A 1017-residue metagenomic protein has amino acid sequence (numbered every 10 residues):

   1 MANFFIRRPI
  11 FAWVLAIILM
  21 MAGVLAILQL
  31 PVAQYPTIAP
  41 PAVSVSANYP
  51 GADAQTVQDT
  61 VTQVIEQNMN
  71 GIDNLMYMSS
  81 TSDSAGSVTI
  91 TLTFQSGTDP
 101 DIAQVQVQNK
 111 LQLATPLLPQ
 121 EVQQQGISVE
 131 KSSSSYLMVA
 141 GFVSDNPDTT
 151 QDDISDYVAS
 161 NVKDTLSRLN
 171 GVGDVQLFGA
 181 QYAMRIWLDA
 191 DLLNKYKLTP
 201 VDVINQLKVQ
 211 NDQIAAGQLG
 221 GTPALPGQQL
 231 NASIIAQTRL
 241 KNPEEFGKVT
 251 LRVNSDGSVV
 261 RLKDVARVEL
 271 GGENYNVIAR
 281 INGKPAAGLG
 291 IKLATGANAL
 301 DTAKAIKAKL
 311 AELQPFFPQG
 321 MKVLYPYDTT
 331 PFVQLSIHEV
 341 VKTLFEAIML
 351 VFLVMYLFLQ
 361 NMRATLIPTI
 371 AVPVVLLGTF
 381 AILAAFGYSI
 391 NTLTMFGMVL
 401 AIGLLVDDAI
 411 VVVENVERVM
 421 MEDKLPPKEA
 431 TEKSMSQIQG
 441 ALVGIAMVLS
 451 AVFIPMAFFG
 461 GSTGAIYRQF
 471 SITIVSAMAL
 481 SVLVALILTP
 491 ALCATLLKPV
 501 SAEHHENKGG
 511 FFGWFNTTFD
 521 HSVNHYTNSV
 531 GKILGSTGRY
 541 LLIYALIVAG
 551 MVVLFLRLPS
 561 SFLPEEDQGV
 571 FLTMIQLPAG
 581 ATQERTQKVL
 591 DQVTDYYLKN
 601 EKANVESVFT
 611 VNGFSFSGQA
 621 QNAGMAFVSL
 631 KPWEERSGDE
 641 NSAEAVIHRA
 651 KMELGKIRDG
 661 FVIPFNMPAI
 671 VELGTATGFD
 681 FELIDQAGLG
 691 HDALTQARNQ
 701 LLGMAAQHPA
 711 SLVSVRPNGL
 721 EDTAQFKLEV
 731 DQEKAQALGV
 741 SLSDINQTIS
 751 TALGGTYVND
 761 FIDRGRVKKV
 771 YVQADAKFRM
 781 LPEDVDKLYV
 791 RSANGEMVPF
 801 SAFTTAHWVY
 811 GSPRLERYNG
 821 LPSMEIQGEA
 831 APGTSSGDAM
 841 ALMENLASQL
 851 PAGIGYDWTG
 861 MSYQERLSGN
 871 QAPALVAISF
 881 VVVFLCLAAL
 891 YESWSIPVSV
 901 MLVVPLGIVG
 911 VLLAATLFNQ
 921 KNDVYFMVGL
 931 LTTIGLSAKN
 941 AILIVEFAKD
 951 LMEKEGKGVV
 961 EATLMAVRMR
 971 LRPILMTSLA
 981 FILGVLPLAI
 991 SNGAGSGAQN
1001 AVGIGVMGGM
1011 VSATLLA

Functional and structural regions predicted by a protein language model:
M1-V32, I438, G509-P564: Signature of alpha-helical transmembrane segments and their immediate interfacial
A2, I402-V416, I438-F458, A465-F512 (+7 more regions): Transmembrane alpha-helices and their membrane-interface boundaries in multi-pass membrane transporters and channels
I10, I17-T56, M76, Q112-E121 (+9 more regions): Transmembrane helices with small-residue packing motifs
W13, M20, L25, Q29 (+16 more regions): Surface-exposed amphipathic alpha-helical segments in non-transmembrane regions that serve as interaction surfaces
G23-Q34, M349-F358, M362-R418, F458 (+5 more regions): Hydrophobic transmembrane alpha-helices and their membrane-interface caps in long multi-pass transport proteins
V45, L166, F470, P905 (+1 more regions): Structured binding elements
L177-A180, W187, L192, D264-R267 (+13 more regions): Juxtamembrane "pre-transmembrane" interface segments
P326, V333, I337, V413 (+4 more regions): Helix-loop junctions and hydrophobic alpha-helical segments within the transmembrane domains of large membrane
